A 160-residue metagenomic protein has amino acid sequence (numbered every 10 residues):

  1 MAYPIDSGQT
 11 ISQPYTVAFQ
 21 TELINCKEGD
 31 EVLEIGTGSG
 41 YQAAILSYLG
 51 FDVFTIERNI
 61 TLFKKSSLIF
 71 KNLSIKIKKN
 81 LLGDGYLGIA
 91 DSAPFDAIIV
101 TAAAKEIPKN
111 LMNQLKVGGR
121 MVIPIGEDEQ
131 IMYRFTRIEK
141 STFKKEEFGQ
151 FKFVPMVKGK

Functional and structural regions predicted by a protein language model:
A2, I11-G29: Conserved alpha-helix/loop element of class I SAM-dependent methyltransferases that forms part of the SAM/SAH-binding
Y3-I5, F148: Short clusters of hydrophobic/aromatic residues that line enzyme substrate/ligand-binding pockets
N25-T142: Conserved nucleotide-cofactor-binding alpha/beta core module
F135-K140, K144-K160: Substrate-binding/catalytic lobe of Class I Rossmann-like enzymes that use SAM or dcSAM, i.e., the mid-to-C-terminal
